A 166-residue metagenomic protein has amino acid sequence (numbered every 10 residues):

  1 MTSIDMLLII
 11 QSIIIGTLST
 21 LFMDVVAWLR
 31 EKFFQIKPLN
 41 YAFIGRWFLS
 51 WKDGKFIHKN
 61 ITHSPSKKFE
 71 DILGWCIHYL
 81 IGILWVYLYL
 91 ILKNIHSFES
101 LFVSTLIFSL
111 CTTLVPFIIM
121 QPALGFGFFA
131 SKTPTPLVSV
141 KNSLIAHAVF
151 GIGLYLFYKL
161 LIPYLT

Functional and structural regions predicted by a protein language model:
M1-T166: Juxtamembrane/disordered regions of integral membrane proteins
